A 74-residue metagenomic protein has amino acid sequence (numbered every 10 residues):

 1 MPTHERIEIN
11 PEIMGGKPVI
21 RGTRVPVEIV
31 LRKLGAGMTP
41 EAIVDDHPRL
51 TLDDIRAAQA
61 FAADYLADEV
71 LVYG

Functional and structural regions predicted by a protein language model:
P2-E41: A short, structured beta-strand/loop element
P26-G74: Long, charge-rich, low-complexity alpha-helical segments
